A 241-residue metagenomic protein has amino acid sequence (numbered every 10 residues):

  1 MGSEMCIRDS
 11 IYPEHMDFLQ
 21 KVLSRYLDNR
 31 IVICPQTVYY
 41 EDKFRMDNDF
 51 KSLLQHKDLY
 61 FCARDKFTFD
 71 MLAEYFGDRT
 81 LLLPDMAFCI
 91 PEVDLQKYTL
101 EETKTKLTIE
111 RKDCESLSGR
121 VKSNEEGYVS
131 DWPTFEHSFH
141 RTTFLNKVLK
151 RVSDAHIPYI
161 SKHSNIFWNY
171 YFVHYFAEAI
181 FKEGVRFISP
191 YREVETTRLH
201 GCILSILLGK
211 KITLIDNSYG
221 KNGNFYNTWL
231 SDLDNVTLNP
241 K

Functional and structural regions predicted by a protein language model:
S3-E4, R8-K241: Active-site anion-handling motifs in enzyme catalytic cores
